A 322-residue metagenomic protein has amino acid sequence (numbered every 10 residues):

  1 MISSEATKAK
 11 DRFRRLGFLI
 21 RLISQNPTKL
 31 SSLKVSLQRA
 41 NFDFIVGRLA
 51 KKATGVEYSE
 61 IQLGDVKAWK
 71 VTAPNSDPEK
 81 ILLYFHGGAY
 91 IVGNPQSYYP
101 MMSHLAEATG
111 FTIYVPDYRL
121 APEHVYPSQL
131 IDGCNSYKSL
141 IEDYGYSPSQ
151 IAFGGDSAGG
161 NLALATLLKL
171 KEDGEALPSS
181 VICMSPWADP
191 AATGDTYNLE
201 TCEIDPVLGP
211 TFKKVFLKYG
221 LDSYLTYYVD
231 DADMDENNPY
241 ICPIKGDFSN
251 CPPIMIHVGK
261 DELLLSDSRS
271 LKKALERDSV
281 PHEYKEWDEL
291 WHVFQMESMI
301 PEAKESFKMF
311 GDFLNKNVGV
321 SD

Functional and structural regions predicted by a protein language model:
M1-S76, D222, D235, V320-D322: A glycine/proline-hinged amphipathic helix-loop "lid/cap" segment that gates access to hydrophobic ligand pockets
S59-D322: Alpha/beta-hydrolase superfamily serine-hydrolase fold, recognizing
